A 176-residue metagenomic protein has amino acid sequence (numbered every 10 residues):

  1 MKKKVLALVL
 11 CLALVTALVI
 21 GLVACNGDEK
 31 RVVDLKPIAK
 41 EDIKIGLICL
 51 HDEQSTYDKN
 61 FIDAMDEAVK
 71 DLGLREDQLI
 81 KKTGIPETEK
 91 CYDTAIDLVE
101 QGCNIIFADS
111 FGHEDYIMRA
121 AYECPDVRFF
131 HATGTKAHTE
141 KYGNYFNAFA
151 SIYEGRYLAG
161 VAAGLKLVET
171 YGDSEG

Functional and structural regions predicted by a protein language model:
M1-L10: Positively charged n-region of N-terminal signal peptides that target proteins for export
G21-A24: C-terminal motif of bacterial Sec signal peptides marking the signal peptidase cleavage site
N26-D28: Bacterial signal peptide processing site
R31-K40, K44-A64, A68-V69, K81-C91 (+1 more regions): Extracytoplasmic "Venus flytrap"
L47-I48, E100-F111, R128-A132: Periplasmic-binding protein-like
M65, R156-G176: An alpha-beta-alpha
T88-C103: Short, well-structured alpha-helical segments in soluble
Y122-F149: Flexible loop/hinge segments that line or gate small-molecule binding clefts
